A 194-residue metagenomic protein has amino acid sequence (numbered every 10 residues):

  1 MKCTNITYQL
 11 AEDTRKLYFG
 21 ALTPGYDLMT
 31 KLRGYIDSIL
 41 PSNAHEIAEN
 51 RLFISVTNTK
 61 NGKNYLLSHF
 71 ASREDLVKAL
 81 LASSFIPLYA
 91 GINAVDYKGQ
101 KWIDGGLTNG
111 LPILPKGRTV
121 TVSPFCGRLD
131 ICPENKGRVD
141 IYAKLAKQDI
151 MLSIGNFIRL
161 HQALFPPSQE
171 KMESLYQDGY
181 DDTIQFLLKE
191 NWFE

Functional and structural regions predicted by a protein language model:
M1-E194: Patatin-like phospholipase
